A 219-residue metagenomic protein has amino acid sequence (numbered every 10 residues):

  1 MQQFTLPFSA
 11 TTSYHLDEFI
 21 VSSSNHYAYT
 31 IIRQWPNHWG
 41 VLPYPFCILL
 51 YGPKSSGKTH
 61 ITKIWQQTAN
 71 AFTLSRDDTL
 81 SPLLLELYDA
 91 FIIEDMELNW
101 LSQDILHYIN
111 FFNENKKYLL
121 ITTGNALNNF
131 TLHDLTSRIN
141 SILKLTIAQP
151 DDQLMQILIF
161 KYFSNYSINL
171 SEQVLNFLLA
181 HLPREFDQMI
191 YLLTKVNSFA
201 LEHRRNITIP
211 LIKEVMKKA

Functional and structural regions predicted by a protein language model:
M1-H38, L201-A219: A short, basic N-terminal segment
G40-I61: Walker A/P-loop nucleotide-binding motif
P82-I105, N115-N125: Conserved P-loop NTPase "ATPase switch" module shared by AAA+ and STAND
L127-S141: Short regulatory helix/loop adjacent to the ATP-binding pocket of P-loop NTPases
R138, I142, Q156-N169: Conserved AAA+ ATPase "sensor/coupling" helix adjacent to the nucleotide-binding pocket
I142-L154: Conserved AAA+ ATPase "SRH/arginine-finger" region at the nucleotide-binding site
N169-L182: Short conserved motifs of the RecA-like P-loop NTPase core
L182-V196: The conserved phosphate-sensing helix
